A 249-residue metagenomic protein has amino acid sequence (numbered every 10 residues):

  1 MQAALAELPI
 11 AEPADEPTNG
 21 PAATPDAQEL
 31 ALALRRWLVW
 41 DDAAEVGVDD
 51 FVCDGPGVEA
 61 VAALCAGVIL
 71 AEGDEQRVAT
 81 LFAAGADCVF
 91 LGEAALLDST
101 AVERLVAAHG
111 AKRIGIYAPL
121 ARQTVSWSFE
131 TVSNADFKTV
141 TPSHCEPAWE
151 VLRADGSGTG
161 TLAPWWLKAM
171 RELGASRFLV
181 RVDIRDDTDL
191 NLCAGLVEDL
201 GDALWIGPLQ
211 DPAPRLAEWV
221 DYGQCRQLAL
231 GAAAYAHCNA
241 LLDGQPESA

Functional and structural regions predicted by a protein language model:
M1, D15, N19-L32, D98-A135 (+2 more regions): Short histidine
A6-W40, A63-D74, L120-A163: Active-site mouth loops of central-metabolism enzymes
L34-R36, L64-A66, G85-D87, G110-I114 (+3 more regions): Short, well-ordered coil/turn segments that N-cap beta-strands
D41-E45, D49-D54, E75-V78, A84-A101 (+2 more regions): Glycine-rich phosphate-binding active-site loops on the catalytic face of alpha/beta enzymes
C53-E72, A101-L120, D186-R215: Alpha-helix-loop-beta-strand connector modules within alpha/beta enzyme cores
A60-A63, T80-A84, L105, L167-L173 (+2 more regions): Generic structural signal for hydrophobic
D74-L81, T159-A169, R215-L216: Short, acidic/polar
A86-S176, S248-A249: Conserved anion-binding
